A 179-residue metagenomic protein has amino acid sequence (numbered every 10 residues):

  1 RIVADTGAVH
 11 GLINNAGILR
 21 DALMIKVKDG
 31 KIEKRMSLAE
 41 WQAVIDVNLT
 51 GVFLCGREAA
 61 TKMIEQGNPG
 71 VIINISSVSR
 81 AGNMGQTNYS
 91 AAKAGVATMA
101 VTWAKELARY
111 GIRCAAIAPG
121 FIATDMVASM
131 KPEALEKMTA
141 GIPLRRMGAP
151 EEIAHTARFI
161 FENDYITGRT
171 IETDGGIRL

Functional and structural regions predicted by a protein language model:
R1-G7, K28: Conserved amphipathic alpha-helix within the SDR
A8-H10, K31, M63-S76, R109-I112 (+1 more regions): Active-site loop of short-chain dehydrogenase/reductase
H10, A97, A104-I122, I166-T173: Conserved Rossmann-fold SDR core element
I18, K31-E40, I73-G95, A100-R109: Catalytic loop of short-chain dehydrogenase/reductase
L23-Q42, M138: Substrate-binding pocket helix/loop in short-chain dehydrogenase/reductase
G56-R57, V101: A short, exposed helix-loop element centered on a Lys and neighboring polar residues
R146-T173, R178: C-terminal substrate-recognition "lid" of short-chain dehydrogenase/reductases
